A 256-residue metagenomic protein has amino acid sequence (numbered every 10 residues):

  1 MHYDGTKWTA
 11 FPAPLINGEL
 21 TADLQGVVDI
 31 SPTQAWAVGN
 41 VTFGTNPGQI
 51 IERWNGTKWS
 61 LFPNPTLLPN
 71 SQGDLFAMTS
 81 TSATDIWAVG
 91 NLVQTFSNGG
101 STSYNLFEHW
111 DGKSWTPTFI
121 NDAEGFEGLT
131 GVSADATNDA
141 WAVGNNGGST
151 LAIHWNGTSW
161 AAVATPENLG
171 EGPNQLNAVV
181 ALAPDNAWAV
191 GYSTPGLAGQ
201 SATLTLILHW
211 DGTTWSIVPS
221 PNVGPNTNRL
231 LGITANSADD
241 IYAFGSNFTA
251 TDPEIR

Functional and structural regions predicted by a protein language model:
M1-R256: Residue-level hotspots at or immediately adjacent to binding/recognition sites across diverse folds
